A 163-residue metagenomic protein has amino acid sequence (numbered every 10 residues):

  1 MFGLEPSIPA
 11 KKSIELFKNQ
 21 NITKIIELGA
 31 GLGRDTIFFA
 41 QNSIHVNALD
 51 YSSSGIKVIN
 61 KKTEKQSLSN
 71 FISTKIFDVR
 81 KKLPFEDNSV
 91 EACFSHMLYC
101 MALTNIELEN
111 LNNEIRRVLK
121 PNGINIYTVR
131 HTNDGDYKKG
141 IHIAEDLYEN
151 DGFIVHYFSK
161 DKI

Functional and structural regions predicted by a protein language model:
M1-I72, I76-K82, N110, I124-I163: Class I (Rossmann-like) S-adenosyl-L-methionine-dependent methyltransferase catalytic domain, capturing the SAM-binding
L83-C93: A short acidic, Gly/Pro-enriched loop at the edge of an enzyme's catalytic core that lines a small-molecule cofactor
E91-I106: A short SAM/SAH-binding and catalytic strip from SAM-dependent methyltransferases
E109-P121: A short glycine-rich, Lys/Arg-flanked "PGG" loop and its adjoining helix->strand segment in the class I
